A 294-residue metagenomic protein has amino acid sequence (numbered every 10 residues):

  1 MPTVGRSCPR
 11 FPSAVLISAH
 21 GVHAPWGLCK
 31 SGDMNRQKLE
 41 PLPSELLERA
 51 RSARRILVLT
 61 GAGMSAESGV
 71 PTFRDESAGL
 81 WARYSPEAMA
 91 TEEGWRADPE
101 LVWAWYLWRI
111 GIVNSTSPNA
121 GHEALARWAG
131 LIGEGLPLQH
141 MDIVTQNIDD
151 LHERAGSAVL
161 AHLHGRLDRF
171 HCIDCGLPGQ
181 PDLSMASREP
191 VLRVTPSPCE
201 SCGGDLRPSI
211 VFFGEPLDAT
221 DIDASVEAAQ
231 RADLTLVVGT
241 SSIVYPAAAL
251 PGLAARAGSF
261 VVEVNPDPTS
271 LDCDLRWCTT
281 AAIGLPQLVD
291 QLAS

Functional and structural regions predicted by a protein language model:
L16-A19, H23-S294: Conserved catalytic core of sirtuin-type NAD+-dependent deacylases
